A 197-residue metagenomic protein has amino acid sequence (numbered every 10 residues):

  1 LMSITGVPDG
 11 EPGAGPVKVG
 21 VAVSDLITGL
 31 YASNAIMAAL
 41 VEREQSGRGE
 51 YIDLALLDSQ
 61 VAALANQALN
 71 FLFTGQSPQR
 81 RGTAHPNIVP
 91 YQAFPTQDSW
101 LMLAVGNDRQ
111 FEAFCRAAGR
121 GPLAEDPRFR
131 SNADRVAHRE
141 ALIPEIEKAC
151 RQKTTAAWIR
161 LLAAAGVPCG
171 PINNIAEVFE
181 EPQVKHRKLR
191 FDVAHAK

Functional and structural regions predicted by a protein language model:
L1-V105, E112: Active-site-adjacent "lid/gating" segments in soluble enzymes
V17, A84, P127-R128, I159-A163 (+1 more regions): Short coil/turn segments at secondary-structure boundaries
S59, R109, N173-A176: Alpha-helix/helix-capping structural signal
Q60, S131, V178-F179: Short secondary-structure capping/turn micro-motifs that flank functional sites
V89-A165, C169, P182: Aromatic-enriched alpha-helical interface/lid elements that frame and gate functional surfaces
A164-K197: A glycine-rich dinucleotide-binding beta-alpha-beta segment and adjacent secondary-structure elements that constitute
